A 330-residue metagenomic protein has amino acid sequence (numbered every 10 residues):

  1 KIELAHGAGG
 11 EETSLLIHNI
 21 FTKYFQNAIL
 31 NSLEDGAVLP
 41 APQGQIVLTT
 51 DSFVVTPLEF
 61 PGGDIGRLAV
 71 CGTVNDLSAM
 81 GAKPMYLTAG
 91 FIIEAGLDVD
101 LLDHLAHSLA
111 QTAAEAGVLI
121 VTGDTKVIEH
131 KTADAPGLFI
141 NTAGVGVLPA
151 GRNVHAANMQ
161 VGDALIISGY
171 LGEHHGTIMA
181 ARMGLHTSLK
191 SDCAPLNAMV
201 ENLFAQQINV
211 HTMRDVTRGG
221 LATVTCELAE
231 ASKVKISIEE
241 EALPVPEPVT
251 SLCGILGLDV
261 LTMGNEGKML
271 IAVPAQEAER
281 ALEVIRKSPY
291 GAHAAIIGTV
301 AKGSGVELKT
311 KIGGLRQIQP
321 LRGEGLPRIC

Functional and structural regions predicted by a protein language model:
K1-I20, L315-L326: N-terminal amphipathic/basic leader segments beginning at the initiator methionine
E3, E11-I167, E173, L185-H186: Glycine-rich phosphate/pyrophosphate-binding loop regions near the starts of catalytic domains
G9, Q26, E94-G96, L189-N265: Active-site-proximal betaalpha loop/short-helix elements that scaffold phosphoryl/nucleotidyl transfer chemistry
S32-E34, M263-K268: Short Gly/Ser/Thr- and Asp/Glu-enriched loop/turn motifs at secondary-structure junctions
G172-M179: Short, Lys/Arg- and Gly-enriched loop/turn segments at beta-strand edges
V273-E279: Helix N-cap motif at beta-to-alpha junctions
R280-Y290: Short amphipathic alpha-helices in soluble, non-transmembrane regions that often serve as interface/regulatory elements
S288-C330: Acidic, Ser/Thr/Pro-rich beta/coil linker or hinge segments at domain junctions
